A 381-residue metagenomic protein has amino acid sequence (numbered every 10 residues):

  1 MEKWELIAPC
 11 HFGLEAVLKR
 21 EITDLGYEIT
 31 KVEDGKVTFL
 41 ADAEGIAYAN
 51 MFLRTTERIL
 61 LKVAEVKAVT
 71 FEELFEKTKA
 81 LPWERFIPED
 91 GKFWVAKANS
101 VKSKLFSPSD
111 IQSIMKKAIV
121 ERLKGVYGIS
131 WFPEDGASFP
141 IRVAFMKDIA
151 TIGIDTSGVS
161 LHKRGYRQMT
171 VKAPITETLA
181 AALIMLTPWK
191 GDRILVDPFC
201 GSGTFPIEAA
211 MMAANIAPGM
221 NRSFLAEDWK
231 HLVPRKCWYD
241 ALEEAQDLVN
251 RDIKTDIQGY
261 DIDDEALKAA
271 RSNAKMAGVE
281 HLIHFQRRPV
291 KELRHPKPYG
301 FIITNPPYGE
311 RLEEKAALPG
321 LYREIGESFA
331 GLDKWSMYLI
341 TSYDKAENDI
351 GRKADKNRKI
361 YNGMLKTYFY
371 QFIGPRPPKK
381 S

Functional and structural regions predicted by a protein language model:
E2-A137, S381: Non-catalytic nucleic-acid substrate-recognition regions in nucleic-acid-modifying enzymes
I22, V95, V143, N305 (+1 more regions): Residue-level signal for inorganic ion chemistry
Y48-T55, V159-R164, Q168, R376-S381: Flexible, glycine-/basic-rich loop-and-beta segments that form/coincide with the SAM-dependent methyltransferase
A96-A98, A144-L186: Class I S-adenosyl-L-methionine
S100-S103, S160, P307-R311: A short, flexible beta-alpha/helix-coil linker loop
I175-H295, E310-R311, K315-A317: Conserved S-adenosyl-L-methionine
Q286-S381: C-terminal catalytic and target-recognition region of SAM-dependent MTase-like enzymes, primarily methyltransferases
